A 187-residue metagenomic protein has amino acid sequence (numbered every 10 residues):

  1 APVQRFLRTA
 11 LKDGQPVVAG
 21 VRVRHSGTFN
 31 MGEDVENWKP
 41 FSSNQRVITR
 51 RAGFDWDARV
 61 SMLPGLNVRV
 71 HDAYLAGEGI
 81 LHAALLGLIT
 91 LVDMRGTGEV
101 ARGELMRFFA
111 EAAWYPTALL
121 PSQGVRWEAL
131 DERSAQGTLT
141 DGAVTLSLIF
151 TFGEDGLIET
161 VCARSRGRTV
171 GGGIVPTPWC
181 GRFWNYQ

Functional and structural regions predicted by a protein language model:
Q4-I89: N-terminal mature ectodomain segment of secretory-pathway/periplasmic proteins
R24-S26, G32, A84, E128 (+3 more regions): A structural detector for beta-sheet-dominated domains
F29-F41, W56-G65, A110-S122, G137-A143 (+1 more regions): Short, solvent-exposed secondary-structure boundary motifs
P40-R46, A73-G77, L81-A83, R102 (+4 more regions): Buried hydrophobic residues that stabilize the cores of well-folded domains
G65-H71, T90-R95, S147-I149, V170-I174: A short, polar/proline- and glycine-enriched secondary-structure boundary/capping micro-motif
H82-D141, G171: Flexible, processing/modification-adjacent segments and terminal tails in exported/periplasmic/extracellular proteins
Q136-Y186: Gly/Pro-enriched, hydrophobic low-complexity segments that function as extracytoplasmic propeptides/linkers
